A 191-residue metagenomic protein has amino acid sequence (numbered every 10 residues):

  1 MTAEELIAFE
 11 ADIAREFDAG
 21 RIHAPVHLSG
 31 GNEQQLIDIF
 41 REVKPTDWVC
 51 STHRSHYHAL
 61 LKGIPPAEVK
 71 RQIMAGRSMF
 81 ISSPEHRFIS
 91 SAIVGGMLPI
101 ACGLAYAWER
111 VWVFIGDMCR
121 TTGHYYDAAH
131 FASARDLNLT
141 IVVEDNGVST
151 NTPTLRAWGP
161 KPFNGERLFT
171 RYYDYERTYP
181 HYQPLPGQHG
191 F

Functional and structural regions predicted by a protein language model:
M1-P25: Cofactor-/ligand-binding subdomain signature composed of acidic, glycine-rich, tryptophan-containing flexible loops
L6, E85, T150-T152: Membrane-interacting alpha-helical segments
E10, E33, E144: Acidic-residue sensor for enzyme active/binding pockets
A14, R21-R135, P160: Cofactor-binding active-site loop characterized by glycine-rich and histidine/acidic residues
R135-F191: Thiamine diphosphate
